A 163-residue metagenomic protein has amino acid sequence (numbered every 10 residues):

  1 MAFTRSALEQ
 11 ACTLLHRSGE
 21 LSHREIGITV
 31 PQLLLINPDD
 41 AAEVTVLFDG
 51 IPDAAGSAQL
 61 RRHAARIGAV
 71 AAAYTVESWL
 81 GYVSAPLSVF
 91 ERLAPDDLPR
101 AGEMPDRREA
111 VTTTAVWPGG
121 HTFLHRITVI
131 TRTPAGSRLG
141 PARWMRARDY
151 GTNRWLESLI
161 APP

Functional and structural regions predicted by a protein language model:
M1-H63: N-terminal domain-onset segments
A64-P163: Low-complexity intrinsically disordered segments
